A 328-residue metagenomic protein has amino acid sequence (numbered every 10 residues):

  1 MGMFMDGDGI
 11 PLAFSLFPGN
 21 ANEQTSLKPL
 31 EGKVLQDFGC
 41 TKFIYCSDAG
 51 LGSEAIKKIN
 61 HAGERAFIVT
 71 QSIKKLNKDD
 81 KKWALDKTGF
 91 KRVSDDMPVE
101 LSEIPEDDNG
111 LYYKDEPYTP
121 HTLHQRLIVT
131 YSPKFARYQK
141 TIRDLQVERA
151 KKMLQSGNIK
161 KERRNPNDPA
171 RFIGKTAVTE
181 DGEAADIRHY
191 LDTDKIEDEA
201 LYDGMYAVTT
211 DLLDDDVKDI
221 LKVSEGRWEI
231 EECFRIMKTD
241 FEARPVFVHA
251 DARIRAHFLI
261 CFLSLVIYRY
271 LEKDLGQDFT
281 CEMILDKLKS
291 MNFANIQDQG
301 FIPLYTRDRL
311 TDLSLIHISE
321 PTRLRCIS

Functional and structural regions predicted by a protein language model:
M1-L315, S319, R323: Anion-binding and metal-coordination hotspots
